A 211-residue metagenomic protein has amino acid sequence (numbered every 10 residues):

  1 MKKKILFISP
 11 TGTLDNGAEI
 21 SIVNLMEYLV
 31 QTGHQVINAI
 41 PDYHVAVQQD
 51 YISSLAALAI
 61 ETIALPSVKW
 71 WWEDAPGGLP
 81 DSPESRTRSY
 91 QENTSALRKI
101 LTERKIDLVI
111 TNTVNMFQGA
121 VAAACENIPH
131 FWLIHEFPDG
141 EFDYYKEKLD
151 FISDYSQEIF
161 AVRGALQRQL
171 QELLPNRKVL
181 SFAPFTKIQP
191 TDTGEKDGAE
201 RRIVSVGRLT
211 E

Functional and structural regions predicted by a protein language model:
L6-I8, K196-E211: Conserved donor-binding/catalytic core segment of Leloir-type glycosyltransferases
S9-D15, Y28, H34-P83: N-terminal strand-loop element at the rim of the active site of nucleotide-sugar-dependent glycosyltransferases
P10, S67, T113-V114, I134-F137 (+1 more regions): Histidine-centered beta-alpha loop that forms part of the nucleotide-sugar donor binding/catalytic region in diverse
L14-D15, D139, K187, R208-E211: Nucleotide-sugar-dependent glycosyltransferase donor-binding/catalytic pocket residues
I63, D154-T191: Donor nucleotide-sugar binding/catalytic pocket of nucleotide-sugar-dependent glycosyltransferases
K69-L108: An amphipathic, basic-hydrophobic alpha-helix
L108-E126: An aromatic- and histidine-rich active-site surface loop
H130-I134, P138-Q157: A conserved, positively charged/aromatic
